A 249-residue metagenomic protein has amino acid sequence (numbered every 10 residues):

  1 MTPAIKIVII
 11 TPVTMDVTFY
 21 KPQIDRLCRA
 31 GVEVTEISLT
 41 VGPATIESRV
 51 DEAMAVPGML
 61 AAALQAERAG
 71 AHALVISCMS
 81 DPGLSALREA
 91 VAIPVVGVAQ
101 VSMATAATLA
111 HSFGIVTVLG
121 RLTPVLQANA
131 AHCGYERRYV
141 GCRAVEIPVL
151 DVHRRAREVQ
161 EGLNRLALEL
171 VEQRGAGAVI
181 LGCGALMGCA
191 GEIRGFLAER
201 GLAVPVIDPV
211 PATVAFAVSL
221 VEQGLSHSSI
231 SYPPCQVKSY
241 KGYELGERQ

Functional and structural regions predicted by a protein language model:
M1-P57, V118-A156: N-terminal glycine-rich anion-binding loop in soluble enzyme alpha/beta folds
I10, R68-C78, A176-G184: Periplasmic-binding protein-like
M15, A107-V145, H153-E158, V218-Q249: Short, glycine-/small-residue-rich phosphate/pyrophosphate-handling segment
R49-Q65, E158-L166: Glycine-rich, highly charged phosphate/nucleotide-binding loops
V56, L60-H111, I115: Glycine/small-residue-rich loop that forms an oxyanion/phosphate-binding "nest" at active or ligand-binding sites
L84-V96, E192-P209: Short acidic, glycine/proline-enriched helix-loop-strand junctions
N129-G184, C189-E192: Active-site rim beta-loop-alpha module in soluble metabolic enzymes
I147, A203-L225: Short, flexible loop segments at boundaries between secondary-structure elements
